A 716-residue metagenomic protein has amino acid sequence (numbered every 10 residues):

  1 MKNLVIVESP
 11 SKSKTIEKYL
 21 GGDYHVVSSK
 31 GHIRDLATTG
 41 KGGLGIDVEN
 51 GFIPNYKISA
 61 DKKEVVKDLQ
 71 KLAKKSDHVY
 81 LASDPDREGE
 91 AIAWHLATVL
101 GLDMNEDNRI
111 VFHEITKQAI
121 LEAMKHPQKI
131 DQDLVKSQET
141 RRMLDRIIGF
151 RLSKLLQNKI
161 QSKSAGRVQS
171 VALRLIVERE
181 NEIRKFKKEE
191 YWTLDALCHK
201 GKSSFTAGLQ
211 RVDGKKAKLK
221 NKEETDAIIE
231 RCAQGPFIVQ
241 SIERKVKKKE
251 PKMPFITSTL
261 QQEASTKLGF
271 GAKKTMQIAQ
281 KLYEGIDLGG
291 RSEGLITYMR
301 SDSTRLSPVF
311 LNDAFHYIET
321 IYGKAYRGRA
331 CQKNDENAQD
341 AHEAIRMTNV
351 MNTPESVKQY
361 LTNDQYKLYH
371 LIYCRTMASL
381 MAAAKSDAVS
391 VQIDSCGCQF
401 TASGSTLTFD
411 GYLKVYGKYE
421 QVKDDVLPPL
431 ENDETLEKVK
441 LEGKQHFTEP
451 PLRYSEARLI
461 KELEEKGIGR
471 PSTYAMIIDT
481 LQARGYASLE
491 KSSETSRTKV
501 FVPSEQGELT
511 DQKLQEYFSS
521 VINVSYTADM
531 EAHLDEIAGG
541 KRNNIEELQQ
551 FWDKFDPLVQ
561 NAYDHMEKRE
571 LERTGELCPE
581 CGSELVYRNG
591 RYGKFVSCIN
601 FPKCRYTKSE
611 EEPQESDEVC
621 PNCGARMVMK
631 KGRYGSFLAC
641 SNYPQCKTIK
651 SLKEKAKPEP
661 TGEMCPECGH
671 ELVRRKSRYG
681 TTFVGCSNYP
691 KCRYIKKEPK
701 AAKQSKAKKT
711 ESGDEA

Functional and structural regions predicted by a protein language model:
M1, D84-P85, I160-S164, R244-M253 (+3 more regions): Conserved short loop/turn motifs at secondary-structure junctions
M1-R142, I148-R151, Q210, K222 (+3 more regions): Intrinsically disordered, low-complexity regulatory segments
K2-N3, T15, Y24, E106 (+5 more regions): Basic, low-complexity terminal or inter-domain segments flanking catalytic cores
I115-A196: C-terminal or mid-to-C-terminal helical accessory/interaction module adjacent to the motor/catalytic core
K218-M253, E434: Metal- or metallocofactor-binding catalytic centers and their adjacent structured scaffolds across diverse enzyme
V239-I242, P251-A264, G290-Y298, P450-E462: Short acidic, hydrophobic short linear motifs in intrinsically disordered regions
I286, G294, G485: Glycine-centered, phosphate/nucleic-acid-interacting loop/turn motifs that mediate DNA/RNA or nucleotide
